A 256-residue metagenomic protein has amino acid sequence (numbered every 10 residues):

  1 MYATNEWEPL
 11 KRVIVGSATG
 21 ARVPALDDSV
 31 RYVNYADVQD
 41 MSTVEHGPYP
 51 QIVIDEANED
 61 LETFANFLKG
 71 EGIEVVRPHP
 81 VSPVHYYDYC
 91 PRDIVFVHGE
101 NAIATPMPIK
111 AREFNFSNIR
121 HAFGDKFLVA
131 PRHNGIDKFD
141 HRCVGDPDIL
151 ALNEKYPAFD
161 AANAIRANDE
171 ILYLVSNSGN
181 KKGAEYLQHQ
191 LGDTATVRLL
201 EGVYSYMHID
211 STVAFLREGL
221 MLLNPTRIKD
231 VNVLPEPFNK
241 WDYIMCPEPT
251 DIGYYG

Functional and structural regions predicted by a protein language model:
M1-G256: The feature marks the mature, well-folded catalytic cores of soluble enzymes
